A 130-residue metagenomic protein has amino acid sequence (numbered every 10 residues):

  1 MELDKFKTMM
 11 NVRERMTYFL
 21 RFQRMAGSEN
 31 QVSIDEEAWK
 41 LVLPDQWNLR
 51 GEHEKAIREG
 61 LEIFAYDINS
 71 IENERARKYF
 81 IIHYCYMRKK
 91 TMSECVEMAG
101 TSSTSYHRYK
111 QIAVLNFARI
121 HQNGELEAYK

Functional and structural regions predicted by a protein language model:
M1-I71, N123-Y129: N-terminal interaction/assembly modules
M10-V12, E74-R75, S105-H107: Short alpha-helical segments used as structural interaction elements across diverse proteins
I71-K90: Short amphipathic alpha helix immediately N-terminal
M87-S105: Helix-turn-helix DNA-binding module
Y106-G124: DNA major-groove recognition helices of helix-turn-helix
